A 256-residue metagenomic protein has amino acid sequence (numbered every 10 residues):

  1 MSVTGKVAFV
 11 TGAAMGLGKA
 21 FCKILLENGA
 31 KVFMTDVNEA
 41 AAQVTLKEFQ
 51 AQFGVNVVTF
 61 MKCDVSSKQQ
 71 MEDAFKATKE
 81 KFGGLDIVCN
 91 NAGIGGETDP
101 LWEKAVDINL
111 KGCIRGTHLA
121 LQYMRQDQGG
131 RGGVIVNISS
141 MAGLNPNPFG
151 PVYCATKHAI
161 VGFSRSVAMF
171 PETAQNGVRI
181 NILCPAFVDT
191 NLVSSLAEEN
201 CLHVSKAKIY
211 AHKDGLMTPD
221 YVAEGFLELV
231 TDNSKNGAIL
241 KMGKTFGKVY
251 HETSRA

Functional and structural regions predicted by a protein language model:
S2-F33: Canonical Rossmann dinucleotide-binding motif of NAD(H)/NADP(H)-dependent dehydrogenases/reductases, specifically
N28, N145, S166-V178, N200 (+1 more regions): Active-site-adjacent segment of SDR/Rossmann-fold oxidoreductases
N28-V44: Conserved glycine-rich Rossmann-like NAD(P)H-binding loop of the short-chain dehydrogenase/reductase
T98-V106: Substrate-binding pocket helix/loop in short-chain dehydrogenase/reductase
T117, T156: Active-site helix of classical SDR
S140: Residue(s) in the substrate-gating loop at a strand-loop-helix junction that position the organic substrate next
I182, C201-R255: C-terminal helical subdomain
